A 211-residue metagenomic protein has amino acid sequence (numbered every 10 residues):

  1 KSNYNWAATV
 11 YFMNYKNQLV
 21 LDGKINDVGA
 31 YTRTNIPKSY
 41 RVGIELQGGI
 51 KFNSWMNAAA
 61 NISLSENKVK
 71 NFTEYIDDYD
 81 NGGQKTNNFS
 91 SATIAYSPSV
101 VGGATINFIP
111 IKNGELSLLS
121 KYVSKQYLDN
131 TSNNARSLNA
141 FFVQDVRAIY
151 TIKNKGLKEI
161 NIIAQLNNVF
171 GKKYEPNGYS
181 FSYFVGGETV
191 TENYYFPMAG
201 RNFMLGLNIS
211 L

Functional and structural regions predicted by a protein language model:
S2: Active-site core of glycosidic bond-cleaving carbohydrate-active enzymes
N5-A7, I163: Short hydrophobic-acidic sequence motifs that mark active-site Asp/Glu residues
A7, Y11-Y15, T34-N130: Gram-negative outer-membrane beta-barrel transporters
L19-L21, R33, L46, D77 (+1 more regions): Extracellular/periplasmic, surface-exposed regions of secreted and cell-surface proteins
V20-T32, K70-S90, Y179-N193: Solvent-exposed loop segments that connect transmembrane elements
I25-D27, I36, I44, Y150 (+1 more regions): Sequence-pattern detector for short linear motifs and compositional/periodic biases rather than a specific fold
N57, A92-L211: Conserved C-terminal beta-signal and adjacent last beta-strands/turns of outer-membrane beta-barrel proteins
